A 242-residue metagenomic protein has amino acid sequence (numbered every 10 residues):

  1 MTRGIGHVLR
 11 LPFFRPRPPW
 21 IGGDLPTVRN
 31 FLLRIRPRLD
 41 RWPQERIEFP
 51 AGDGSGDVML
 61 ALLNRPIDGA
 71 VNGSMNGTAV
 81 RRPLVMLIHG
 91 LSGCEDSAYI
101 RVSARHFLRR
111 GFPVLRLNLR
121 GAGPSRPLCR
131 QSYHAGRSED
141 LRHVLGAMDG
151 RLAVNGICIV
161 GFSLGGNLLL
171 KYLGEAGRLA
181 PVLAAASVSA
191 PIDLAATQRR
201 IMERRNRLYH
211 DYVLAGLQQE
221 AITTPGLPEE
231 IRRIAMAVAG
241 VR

Functional and structural regions predicted by a protein language model:
M1-R34: N-terminal presequences and immediately downstream first alpha-helices
L25-G69, G77: N-terminal cap/lid segment of alpha/beta-hydrolase-fold proteins
R81-G90: Short beta-strand element of the alpha/beta-hydrolase
G93-D96, A104-L128: Conserved alpha/beta-hydrolase
R101, R105, R142, L170-G174: Short, hydrophobic alpha-helix immediately C-terminal to the catalytic nucleophile
H106, R120-C158: Catalytic nucleophile-loop/oxyanion-hole region of alpha/beta-hydrolase and closely related hydrolase-like folds
G150-V154, C158-R242: Alpha/beta-hydrolase-fold enzymes
